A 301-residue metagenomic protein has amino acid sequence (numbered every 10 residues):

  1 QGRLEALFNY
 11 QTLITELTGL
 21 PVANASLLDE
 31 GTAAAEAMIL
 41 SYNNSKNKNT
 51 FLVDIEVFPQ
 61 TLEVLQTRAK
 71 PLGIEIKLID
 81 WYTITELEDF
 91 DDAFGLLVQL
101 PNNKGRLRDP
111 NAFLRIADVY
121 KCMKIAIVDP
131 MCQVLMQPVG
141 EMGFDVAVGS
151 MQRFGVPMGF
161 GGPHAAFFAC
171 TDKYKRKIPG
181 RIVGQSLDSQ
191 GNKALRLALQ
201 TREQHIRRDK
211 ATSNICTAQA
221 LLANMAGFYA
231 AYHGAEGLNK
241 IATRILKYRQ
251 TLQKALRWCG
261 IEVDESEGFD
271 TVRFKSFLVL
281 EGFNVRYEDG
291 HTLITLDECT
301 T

Functional and structural regions predicted by a protein language model:
Q1-A33: Conserved N-terminal alpha-helix of the aminotransferase class I/II PLP-enzyme fold
T12, F283-T301: PLP-dependent enzyme catalytic core of the Aspartate aminotransferase-like
L27, F51-F58, L100-K104, I125-A126 (+8 more regions): Hydrophobic alpha-helical scaffolding
T32-A194: Conserved PLP-enzyme active-site core in the AAT-like
S45-N47, A93, V146-G149, T201-R208 (+2 more regions): Short acidic (Asp/Glu) and glycine-rich catalytic loops that position anionic groups and cofactors
T67, L72-I74, I79-T83, E267 (+2 more regions): Glycine-rich ThDP/TPP pyrophosphate-binding loop and its adjacent helix/strand module within ThDP-dependent enzymes
F154-C259, D264-S266: Active-site C-terminal subdomain of aminotransferase-like
R257-E281, L296-C299: Conserved PLP-binding catalytic core of the aspartate aminotransferase-like
